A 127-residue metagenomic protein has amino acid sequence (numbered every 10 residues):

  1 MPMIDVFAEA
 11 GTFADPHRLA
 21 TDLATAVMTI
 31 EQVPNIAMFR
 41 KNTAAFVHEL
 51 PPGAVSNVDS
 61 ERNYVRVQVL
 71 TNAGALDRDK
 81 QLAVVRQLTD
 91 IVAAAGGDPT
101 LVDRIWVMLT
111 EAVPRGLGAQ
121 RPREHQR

Functional and structural regions predicted by a protein language model:
M1-R127: A domain-level signal for the structural core that forms small-molecule/cofactor-binding pockets and catalytic centers
